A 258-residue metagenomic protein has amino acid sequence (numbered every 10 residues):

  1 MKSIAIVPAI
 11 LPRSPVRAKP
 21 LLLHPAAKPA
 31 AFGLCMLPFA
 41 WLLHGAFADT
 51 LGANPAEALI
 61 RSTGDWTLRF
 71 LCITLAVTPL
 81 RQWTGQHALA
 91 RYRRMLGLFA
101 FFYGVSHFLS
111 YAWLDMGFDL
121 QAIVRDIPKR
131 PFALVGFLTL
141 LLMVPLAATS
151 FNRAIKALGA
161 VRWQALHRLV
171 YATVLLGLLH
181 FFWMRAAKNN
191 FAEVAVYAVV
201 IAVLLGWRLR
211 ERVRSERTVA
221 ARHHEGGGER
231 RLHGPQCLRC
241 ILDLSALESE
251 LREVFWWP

Functional and structural regions predicted by a protein language model:
K2-G226: Membrane-embedded alpha-helical bundles that constitute the cytochrome b-like, heme-associated redox core of multi-pass
G226-G228, G234: Residue-identity detector for glycine
C237-C240: Cysteine-centered motifs
E250-W257: Short, intrinsically disordered C-terminal tails of secreted or membrane-associated proteins
